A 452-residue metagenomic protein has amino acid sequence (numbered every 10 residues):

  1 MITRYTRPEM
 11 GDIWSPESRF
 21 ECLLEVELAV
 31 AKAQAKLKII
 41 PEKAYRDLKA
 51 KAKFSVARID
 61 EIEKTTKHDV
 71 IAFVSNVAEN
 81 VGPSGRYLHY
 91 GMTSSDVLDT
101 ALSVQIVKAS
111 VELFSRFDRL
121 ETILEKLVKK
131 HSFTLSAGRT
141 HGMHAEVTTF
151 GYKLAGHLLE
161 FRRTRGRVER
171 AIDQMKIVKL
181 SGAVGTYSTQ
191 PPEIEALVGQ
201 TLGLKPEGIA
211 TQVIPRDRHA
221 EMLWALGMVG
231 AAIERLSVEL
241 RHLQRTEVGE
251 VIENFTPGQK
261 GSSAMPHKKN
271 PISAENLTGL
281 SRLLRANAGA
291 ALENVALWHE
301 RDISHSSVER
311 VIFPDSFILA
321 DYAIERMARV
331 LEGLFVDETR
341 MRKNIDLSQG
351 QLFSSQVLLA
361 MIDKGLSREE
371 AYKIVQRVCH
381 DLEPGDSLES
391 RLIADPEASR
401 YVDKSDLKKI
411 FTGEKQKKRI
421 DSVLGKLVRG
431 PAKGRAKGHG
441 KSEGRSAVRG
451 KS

Functional and structural regions predicted by a protein language model:
M1-C22, R46, I62-T66, P83 (+2 more regions): Glycine-rich cofactor/substrate-binding loops
M1-S181, T186-Y187, P191-L197, P206 (+4 more regions): A helix-coil-helix interface module used to build multimeric assemblies and to scaffold catalytic/cofactor sites
V30-A33, L113, F117-L120, L124-L127 (+13 more regions): Amphipathic alpha-helices that form helix-helix packing interfaces
K32, Q105-F117, L226-R235, L240 (+1 more regions): Alpha-helical support elements that line or immediately flank enzyme active sites and cofactor-binding pockets
I40, V248-G249, S367: Conserved hydrophobic residue
Y152, A220-M228, Q356-K364: Short, well-ordered beta-strand elements within core beta-sheets of diverse protein domains
T164, Q212-H305, R310: Glycine-rich anion/phosphate-binding loop at the beta-strand->alpha-helix junction
E195-Q212, R216: Active-site-adjacent "gating/activation" loops or surface patches in catalytic cores
